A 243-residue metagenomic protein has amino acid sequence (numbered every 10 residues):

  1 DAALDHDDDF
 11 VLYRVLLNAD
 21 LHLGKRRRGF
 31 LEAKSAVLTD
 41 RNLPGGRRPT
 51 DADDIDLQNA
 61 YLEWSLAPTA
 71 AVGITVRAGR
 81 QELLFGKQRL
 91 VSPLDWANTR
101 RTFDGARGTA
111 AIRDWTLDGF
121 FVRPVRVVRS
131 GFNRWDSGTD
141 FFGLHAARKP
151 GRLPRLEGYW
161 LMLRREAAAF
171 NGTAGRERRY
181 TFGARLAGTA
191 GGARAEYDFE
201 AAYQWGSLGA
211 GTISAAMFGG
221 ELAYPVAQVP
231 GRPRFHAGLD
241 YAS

Functional and structural regions predicted by a protein language model:
A2-Y13, L21-V72, F85-P93, A169-N171 (+2 more regions): Surface-exposed loop and membrane-interface regions of Gram-negative outer-membrane beta-barrel proteins
Y13-V15, F199: One face of beta-strands
L16-D20, R107: Predominantly transmembrane beta-strands of Gram-negative outer membrane beta-barrel pores used for transport
S35-L38, L83, P124, A242: Short, solvent-exposed loop/turn segments at secondary-structure junctions
A70-V76, L94-S243: Signature for the C-terminal beta-barrel architecture of outer-membrane proteins
G79: Small/polar (Gly/Ser/Thr/Ala-rich) solvent-exposed segments that form structured loops/beta-strands/short helices used
